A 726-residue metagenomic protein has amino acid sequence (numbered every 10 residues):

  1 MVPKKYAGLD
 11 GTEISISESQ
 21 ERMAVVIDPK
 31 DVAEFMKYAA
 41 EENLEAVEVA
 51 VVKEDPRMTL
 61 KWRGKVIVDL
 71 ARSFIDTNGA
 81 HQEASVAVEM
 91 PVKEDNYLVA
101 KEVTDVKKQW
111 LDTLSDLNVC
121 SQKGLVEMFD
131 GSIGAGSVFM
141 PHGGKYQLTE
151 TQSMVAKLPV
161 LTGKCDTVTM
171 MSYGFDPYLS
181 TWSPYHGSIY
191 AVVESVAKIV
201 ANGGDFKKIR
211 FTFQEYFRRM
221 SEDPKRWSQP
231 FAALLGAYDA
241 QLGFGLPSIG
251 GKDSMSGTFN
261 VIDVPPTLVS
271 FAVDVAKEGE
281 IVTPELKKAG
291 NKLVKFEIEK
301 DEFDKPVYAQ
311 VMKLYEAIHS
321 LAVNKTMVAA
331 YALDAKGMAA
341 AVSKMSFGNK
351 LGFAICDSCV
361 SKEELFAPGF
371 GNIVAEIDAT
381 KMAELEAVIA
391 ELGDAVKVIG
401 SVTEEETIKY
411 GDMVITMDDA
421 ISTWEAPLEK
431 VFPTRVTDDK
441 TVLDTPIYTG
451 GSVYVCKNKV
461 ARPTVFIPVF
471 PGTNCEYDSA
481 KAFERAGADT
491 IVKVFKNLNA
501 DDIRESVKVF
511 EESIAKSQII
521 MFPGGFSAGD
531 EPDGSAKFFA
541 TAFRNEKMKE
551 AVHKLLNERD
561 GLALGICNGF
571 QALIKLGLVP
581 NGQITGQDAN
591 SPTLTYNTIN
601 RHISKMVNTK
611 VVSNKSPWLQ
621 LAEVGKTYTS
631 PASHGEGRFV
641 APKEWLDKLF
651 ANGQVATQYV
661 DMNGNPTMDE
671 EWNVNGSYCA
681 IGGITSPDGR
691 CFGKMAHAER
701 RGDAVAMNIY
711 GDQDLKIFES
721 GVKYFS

Functional and structural regions predicted by a protein language model:
M1-G529, A542-H553, S677-C679, I684-T685 (+1 more regions): Glycine/proline-enriched, intrinsically flexible loops and inter-domain linkers
K5-A7, P56-M58, S256-T258, G279 (+4 more regions): Short, well-ordered, mixed-charge alpha-helical segments that flank or form enzyme active sites
E222, F303, P532-A540, T657-Q658 (+1 more regions): Short, basic, glycine/proline-bearing loop/turn elements
S254, S527, G569-Q571, E636 (+1 more regions): Catalytic metal-binding/acid-base residues of hydrolase active sites
N260, L385, Y477, E531-D533 (+3 more regions): Short glycine-/acidic-enriched loop or helix-start segments at secondary-structure transitions that form or flank
A332, C567, H697: Active-site glycine-centered loops adjacent to acidic/histidine catalytic or metal-binding residues that shape
I399, I503-E505, V509-E512, A551-K554 (+1 more regions): Amide-donor transfer/coupling interface in amidating biosynthetic enzymes
S527-P617: Cysteine-nucleophile active-site neighborhood
